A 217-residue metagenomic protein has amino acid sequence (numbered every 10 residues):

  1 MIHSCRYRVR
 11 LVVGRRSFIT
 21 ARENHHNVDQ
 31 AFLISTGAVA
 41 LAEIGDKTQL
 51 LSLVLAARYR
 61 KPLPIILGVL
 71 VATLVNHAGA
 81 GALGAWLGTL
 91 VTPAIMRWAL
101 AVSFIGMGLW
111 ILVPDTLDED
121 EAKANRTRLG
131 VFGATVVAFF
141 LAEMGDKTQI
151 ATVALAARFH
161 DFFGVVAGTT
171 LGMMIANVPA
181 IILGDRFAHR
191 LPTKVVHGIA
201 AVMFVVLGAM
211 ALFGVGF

Functional and structural regions predicted by a protein language model:
L11-N27: Short, Lys/Arg-enriched N-terminal segments with co-localized hydrophobic residues within the first ~10-30 amino acids
N27-T92, A151-T170: Juxtamembrane transmembrane-helix termini in multi-pass membrane transport proteins
Q30, R60-G130, I182-R190, V196-V202 (+1 more regions): Membrane helix-loop-helix hairpins that form the core translocation module of multi-pass transporters
A40, I44, L74-V75, L109 (+4 more regions): Hydrophobic/aromatic residues within the transmembrane alpha-helices of Major Facilitator Superfamily
E121-Q149, L155: Selected transmembrane alpha-helices and immediately adjacent juxtamembrane segments of polytopic inner-membrane
M210-F217: Juxtamembrane boundary at the C-terminal end of a transmembrane helix
